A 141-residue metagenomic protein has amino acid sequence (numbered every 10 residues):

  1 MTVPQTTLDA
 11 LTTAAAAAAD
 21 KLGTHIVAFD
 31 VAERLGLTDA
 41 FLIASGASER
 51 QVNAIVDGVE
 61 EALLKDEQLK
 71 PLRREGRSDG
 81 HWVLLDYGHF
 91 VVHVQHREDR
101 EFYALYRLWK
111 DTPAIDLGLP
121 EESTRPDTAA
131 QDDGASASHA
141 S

Functional and structural regions predicted by a protein language model:
M1-E33, A47-A54, E67, E75-R77 (+2 more regions): Long, contiguous binding/interaction regions
L35-L37: Short, contiguous, helix-prone interaction/anchoring segments in small proteins
A40-G46: Short glycine-rich or small-residue beta-strand-to-loop segments that form or flank ligand, phosphate, metal/Fe-S
I55-E60: Short amphipathic alpha-helices in soluble, non-transmembrane regions that often serve as interface/regulatory elements
E61-L72: Nucleotide-binding motor/catalytic cores of P-loop/tubulin-like NTPases across gene-expression machines
L85-Y87: Active-site beta-strand termini and strand-to-loop segments that position acidic
